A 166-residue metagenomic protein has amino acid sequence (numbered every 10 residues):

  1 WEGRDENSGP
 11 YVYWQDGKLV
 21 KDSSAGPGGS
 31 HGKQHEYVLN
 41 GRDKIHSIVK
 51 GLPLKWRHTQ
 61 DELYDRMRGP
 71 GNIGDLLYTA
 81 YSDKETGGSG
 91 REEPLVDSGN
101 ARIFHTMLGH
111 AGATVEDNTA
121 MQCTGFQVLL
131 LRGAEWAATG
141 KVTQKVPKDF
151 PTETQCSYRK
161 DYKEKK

Functional and structural regions predicted by a protein language model:
W1-P10, T86, G112-V115: Short catalytic/ligand-binding loop motif for oxyanion handling, primarily in non-cytosolic enzymes, centered on
G3-R4, S47, F126: Alpha-helical interaction segments
R4, G51, K55, W136 (+1 more regions): Phosphate/oxyanion-binding loops and surfaces in catalytic or ligand/nucleic-acid-binding neighborhoods
N7-N100: Catalytic beta-strand/loop cores that center a nucleophilic Ser/Cys/Thr and support acyl-enzyme chemistry
K84-P94, S98-K166: Extracellular ligand-binding/catalytic regions of CAZymes and related secreted enzymes and adhesion modules
